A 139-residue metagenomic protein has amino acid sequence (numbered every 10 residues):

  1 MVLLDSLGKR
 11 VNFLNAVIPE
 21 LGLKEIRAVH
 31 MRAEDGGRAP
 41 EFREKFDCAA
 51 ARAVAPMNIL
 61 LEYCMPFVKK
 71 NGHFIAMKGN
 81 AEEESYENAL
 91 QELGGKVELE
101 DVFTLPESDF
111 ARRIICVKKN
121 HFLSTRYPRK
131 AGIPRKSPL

Functional and structural regions predicted by a protein language model:
M1-A53, L61: Conserved SAM/SAH cofactor-binding pocket of Class I
S6, G79, K119: Cofactor-binding loop segments of dinucleotide-utilizing enzymes, especially the Rossmann-like FAD- and NAD(P)+-binding
R10-N12, E82-Y86: Short alpha-helix immediately C-terminal to the canonical SAM-binding loop
E25-R27, H73, K96-L99: Conserved beta-strand segments of alpha/beta enzyme cores
E34, P56, G79-E83, L105: Short "lid" loop at the C-terminus of a central beta-strand within the Rossmann-like core of SAM-dependent
F46-P66, I75-A76, N80: A short SAM/SAH-binding and catalytic strip from SAM-dependent methyltransferases
V68-K70: Helix-to-beta-strand junctions that scaffold the AdoMet/dcAdoMet cofactor pocket in Class I SAM-dependent enzymes
E87-L139: SAM/dcSAM-binding transferase cores
